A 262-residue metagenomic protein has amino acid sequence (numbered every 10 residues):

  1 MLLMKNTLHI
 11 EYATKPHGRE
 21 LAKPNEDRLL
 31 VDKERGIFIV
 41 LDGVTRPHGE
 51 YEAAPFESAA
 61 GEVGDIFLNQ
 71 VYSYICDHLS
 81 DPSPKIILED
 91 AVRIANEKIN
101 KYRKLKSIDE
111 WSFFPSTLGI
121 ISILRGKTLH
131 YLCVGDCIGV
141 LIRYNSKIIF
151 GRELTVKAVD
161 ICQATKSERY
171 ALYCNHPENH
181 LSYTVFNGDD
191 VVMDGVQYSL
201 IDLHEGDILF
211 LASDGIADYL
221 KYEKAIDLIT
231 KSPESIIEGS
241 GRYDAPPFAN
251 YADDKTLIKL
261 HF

Functional and structural regions predicted by a protein language model:
M1-F262: PP2C/PPM-type serine/threonine phosphatase catalytic domain
